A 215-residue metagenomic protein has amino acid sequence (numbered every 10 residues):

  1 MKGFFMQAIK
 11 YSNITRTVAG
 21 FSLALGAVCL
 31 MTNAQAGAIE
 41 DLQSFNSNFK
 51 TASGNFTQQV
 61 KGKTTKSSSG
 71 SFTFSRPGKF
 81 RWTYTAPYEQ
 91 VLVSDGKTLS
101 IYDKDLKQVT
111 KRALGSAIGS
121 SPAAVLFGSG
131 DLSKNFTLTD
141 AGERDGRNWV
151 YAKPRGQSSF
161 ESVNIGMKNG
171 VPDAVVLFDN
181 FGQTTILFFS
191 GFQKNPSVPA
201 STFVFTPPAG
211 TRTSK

Functional and structural regions predicted by a protein language model:
F4-S22: Bacterial N-terminal signal peptides that target proteins for export
C29-A36: Sec/Tat signal peptide C-region and signal peptidase I cleavage site
D41-G96: N-terminal mature ectodomain segment of secretory-pathway/periplasmic proteins
G54-F56, F80-Y84, L99-Y102, K111 (+2 more regions): Short hydrophobic/aromatic-rich beta-strand segments that constitute the beta-sheet cores of beta-sandwich/beta-barrel
I101-F127: Acidic/charged, solvent-exposed loop-and-adjacent secondary-structure segments enriched in E/D, K/R, S/T, and G/P
A123-G128, K134-T139: Anionic-ligand binding region
K134-T137, E143-K215: Gly/Pro-enriched, hydrophobic low-complexity segments that function as extracytoplasmic propeptides/linkers
